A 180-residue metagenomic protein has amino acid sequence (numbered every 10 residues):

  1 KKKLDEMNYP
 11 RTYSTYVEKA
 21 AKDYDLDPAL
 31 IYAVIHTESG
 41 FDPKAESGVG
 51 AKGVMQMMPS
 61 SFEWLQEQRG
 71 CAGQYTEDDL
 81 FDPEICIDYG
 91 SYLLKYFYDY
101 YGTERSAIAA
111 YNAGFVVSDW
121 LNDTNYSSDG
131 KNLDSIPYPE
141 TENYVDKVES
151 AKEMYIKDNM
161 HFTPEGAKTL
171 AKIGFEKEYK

Functional and structural regions predicted by a protein language model:
K1-Y179: Catalytic glycan-binding domains that act on GlcNAc-containing polysaccharides
